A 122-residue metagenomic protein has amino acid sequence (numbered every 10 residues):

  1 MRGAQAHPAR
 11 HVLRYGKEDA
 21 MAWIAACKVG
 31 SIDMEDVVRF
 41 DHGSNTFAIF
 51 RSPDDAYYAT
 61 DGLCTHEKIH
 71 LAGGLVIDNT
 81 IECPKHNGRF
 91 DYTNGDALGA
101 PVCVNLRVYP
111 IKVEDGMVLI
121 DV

Functional and structural regions predicted by a protein language model:
Q5-A20: Short, Lys/Arg-enriched N-terminal segments with co-localized hydrophobic residues within the first ~10-30 amino acids
A20-A22, N45: Secondary-structure boundary/capping motif
A22-V29: Short amphipathic
D36-V122: Rieske [2Fe-2S] iron-sulfur-binding domain
